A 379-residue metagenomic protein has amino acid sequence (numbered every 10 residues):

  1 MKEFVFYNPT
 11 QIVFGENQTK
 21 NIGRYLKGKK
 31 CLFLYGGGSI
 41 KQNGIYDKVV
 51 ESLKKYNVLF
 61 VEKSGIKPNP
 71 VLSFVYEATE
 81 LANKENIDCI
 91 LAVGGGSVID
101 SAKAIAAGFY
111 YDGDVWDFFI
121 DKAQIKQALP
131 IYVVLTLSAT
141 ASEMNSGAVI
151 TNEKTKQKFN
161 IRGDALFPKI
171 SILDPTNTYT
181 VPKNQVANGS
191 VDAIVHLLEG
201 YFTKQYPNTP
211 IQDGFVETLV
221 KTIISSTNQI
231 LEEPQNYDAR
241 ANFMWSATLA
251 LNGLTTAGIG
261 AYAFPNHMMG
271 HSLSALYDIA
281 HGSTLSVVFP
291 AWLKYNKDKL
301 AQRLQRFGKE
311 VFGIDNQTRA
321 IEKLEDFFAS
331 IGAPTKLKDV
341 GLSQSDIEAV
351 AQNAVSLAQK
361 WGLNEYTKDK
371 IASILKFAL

Functional and structural regions predicted by a protein language model:
M1-C89, L337: ATP/NTP phosphate-donor binding region
G44-Y46, F74, S101, R303 (+1 more regions): Residues at alpha-helix caps and immediate loop-helix transition turns in enzyme cores, especially N- and C-cap
T79, V98-D112, M144-N145: Short Gly/Thr/Asp-enriched flexible loops that form oxyanion-binding sites at enzyme active sites
Y111-N208: A glycine/threonine-rich phosphate-anchoring loop and its flanking beta-alpha core in nucleotide/phosphate-binding
I194-L198, R240-L251, F289, L324 (+3 more regions): Short alpha-helical scaffolding segments that buttress acidic/His motifs in well-ordered protein cores
K204-K323: Active-site segments that bind and position negatively charged phosphate/pyrophosphate groups
L304, E310-L379: C-terminal charged capping/lid subdomain of soluble metabolic enzymes
